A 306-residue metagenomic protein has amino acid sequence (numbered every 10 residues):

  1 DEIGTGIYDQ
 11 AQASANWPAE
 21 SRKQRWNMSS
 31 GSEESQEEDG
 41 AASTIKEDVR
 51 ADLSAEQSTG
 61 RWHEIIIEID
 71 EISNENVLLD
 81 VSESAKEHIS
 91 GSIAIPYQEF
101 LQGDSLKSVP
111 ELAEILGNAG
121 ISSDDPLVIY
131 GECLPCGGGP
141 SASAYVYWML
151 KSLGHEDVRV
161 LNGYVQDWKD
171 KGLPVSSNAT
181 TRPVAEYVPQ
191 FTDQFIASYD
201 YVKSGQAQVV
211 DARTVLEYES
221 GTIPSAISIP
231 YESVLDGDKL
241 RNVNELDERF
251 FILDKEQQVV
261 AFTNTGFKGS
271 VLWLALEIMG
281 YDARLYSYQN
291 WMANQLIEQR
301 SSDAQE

Functional and structural regions predicted by a protein language model:
D1-E306: Cytosolic catalytic domains that perform sulfur/thiol-centered chemistry
